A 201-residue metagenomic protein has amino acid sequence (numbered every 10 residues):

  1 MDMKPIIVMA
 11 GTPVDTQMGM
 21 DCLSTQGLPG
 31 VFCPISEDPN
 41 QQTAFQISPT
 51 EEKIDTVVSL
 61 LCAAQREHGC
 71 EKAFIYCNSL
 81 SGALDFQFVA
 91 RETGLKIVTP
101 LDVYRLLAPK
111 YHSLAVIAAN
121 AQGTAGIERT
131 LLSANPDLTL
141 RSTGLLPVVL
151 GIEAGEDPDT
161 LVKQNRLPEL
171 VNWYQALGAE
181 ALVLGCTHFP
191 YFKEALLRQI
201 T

Functional and structural regions predicted by a protein language model:
M1-T201: Non-catalytic structural scaffold of enzyme domains
